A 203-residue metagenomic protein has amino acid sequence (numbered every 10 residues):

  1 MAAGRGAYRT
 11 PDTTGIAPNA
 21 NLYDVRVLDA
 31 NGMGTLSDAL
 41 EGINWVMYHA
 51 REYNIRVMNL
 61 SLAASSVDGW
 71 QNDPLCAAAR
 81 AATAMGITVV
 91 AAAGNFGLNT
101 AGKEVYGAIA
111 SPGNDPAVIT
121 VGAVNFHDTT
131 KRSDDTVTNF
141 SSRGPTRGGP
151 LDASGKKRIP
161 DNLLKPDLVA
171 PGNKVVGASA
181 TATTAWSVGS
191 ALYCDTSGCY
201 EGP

Functional and structural regions predicted by a protein language model:
M1-S37, R51-V57, T83-G86, N114-T120 (+3 more regions): Subtilisin-like serine protease catalytic core
R9-P11, E41-N44, V105-G107: Alpha-helical scaffolding within the catalytic cores of extracellular/periplasmic polymer-degrading hydrolases
D29, N44-G69, A92-A93: Short acidic, glycine-rich surface-loop motifs adjacent to enzyme active sites
A39, S66-N72, N95-P116, A123-K165 (+1 more regions): Active-site-adjacent substrate-recognition loops and nearby beta-strands within hydrolase catalytic domains
A39-G42, L75-A78, A108, P171: Stable alpha-helical elements in mature extracytoplasmic
P74-V89: Catalytic-core regions built around general acid/base machinery
T88-A91, F96: Short beta-strand/loop segments at the ligand-binding rim of alpha/beta enzyme cores
